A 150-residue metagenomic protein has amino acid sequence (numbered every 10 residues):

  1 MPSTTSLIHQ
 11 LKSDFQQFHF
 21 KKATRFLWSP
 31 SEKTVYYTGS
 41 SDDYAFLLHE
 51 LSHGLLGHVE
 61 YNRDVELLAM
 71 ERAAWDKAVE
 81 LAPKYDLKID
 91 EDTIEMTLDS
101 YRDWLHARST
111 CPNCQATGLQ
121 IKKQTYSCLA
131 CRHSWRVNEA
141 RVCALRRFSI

Functional and structural regions predicted by a protein language model:
M1-D43, G54, H58: Active-site scaffold of zinc-dependent metalloenzymes
T5-K12, E91, E95-D99: Generic detector of well-ordered alpha-helical segments enriched in charged/polar residues, highlighting helical
G39, E66, M70, L119-Q120: Short amphipathic alpha-helical interaction segments
S41-F46, D92: Alpha-helical scaffolds flanking conserved acidic
H49, H53: Histidine-centered divalent metal-coordination motifs
G57-V65: Substrate-binding clefts and substrate-entry loops adjacent to catalytic sites of polymer-processing enzymes acting on
E66-M96: Post-HExxH zinc-binding segment in Zn-dependent metallohydrolases
Y85-T93, D99-I150: Pan-zinc metallopeptidase signature
